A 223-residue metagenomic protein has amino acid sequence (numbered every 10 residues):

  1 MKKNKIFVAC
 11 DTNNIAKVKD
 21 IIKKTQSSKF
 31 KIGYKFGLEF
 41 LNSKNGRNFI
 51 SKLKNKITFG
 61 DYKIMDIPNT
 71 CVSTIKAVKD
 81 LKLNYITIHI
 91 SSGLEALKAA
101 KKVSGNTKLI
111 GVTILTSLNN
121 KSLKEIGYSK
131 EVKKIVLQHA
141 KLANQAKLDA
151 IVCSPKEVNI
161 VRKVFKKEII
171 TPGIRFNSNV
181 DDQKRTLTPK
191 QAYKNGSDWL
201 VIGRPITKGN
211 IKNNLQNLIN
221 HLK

Functional and structural regions predicted by a protein language model:
M1-A16, N159-V164, L187: N-terminal amphipathic alpha-helix/helix-capping segment at the start of soluble metabolic enzymes
K2-N4, D66, T70-A150, S154-V158 (+3 more regions): Conserved anion-binding
V8, Y34, K63, I86 (+5 more regions): Conserved, mostly hydrophobic/aromatic
C10-Q26, K31-N48, P68-C71, P155 (+1 more regions): Conserved alpha/beta-domain cores
T25, I50-L53, V78, A100 (+4 more regions): Generic structural signal for hydrophobic
S28-K29, L81, A146, N195-G196: Structural motif
F40, K44, C153-S197: A C-terminal functional module that forms or caps the active site or interfaces directly with catalytic machinery
Y85-A96, R185-P189, Y193-L215: Glycine-rich phosphate-binding active-site loops on the catalytic face of alpha/beta enzymes
